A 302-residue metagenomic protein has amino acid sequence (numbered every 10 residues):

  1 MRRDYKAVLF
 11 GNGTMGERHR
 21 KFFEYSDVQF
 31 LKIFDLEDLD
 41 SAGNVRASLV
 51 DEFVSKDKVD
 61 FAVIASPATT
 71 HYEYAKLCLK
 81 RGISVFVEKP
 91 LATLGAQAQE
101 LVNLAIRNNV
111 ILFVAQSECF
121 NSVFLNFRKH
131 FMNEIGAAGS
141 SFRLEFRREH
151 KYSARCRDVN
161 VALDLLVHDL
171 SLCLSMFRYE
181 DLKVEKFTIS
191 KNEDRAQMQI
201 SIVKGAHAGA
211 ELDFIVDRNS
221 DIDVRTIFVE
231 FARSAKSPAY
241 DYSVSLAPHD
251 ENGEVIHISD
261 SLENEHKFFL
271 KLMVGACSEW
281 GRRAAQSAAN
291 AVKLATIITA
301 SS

Functional and structural regions predicted by a protein language model:
M1, L9, F61-S66, V110 (+1 more regions): C-terminal helix-rich "cap/oligomerization" subdomain common to oxidoreductases
M1-G43: N-terminal Rossmann-like dinucleotide-binding module
R18, L39, D223, P238-Y240 (+2 more regions): Active-site loop of classical SDR/Rossmann-like NAD(P)-dependent oxidoreductases, centered on the catalytic Tyr-X3-Lys
H19, G43-L104: Beta-loop-alpha module in the N-terminal Rossmann-like domain of NAD(P)-dependent dehydrogenases, especially those
V28, R81-I83, N108-I111: A short helix->loop->beta-strand "cap" motif at the edges of active sites that frequently abuts
A92-C156: A contiguous active-site-proximal alpha/beta segment in oxidoreductase catalytic domains
D158, D164-S243, K267-A276, I297-T299: Contiguous beta-strand/loop segments that form the cofactor/metal-binding neighborhood of enzyme cores
